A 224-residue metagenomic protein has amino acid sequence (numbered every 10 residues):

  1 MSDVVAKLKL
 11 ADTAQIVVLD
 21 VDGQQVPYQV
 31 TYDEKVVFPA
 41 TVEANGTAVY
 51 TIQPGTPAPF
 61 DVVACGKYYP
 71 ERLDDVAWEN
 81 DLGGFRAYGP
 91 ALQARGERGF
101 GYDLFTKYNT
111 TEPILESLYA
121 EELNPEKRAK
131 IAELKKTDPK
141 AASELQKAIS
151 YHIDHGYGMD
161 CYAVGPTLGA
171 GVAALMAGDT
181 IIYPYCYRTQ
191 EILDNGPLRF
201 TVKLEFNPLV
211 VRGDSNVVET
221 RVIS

Functional and structural regions predicted by a protein language model:
M1-Y68, R72-D75, G89, R98-I114: Alpha-mannosidase-like glycoside hydrolase catalytic domains involved in N-glycan trimming, generalizing to other
T41-V42, G89-A91, F206-P208, I223-S224: Short, flexible loop/turn elements at secondary-structure junctions
E43, G66-Y68, G89, D103-L123 (+2 more regions): Sequence-level preference for short, compositionally simple segments enriched in small aliphatic or small polar residues
G96-G99, G213-D214: A short, polar/proline- and glycine-enriched secondary-structure boundary/capping micro-motif
K127-I223: Extended, loop-rich substrate-binding clefts of extracytoplasmic carbohydrate-active enzymes
